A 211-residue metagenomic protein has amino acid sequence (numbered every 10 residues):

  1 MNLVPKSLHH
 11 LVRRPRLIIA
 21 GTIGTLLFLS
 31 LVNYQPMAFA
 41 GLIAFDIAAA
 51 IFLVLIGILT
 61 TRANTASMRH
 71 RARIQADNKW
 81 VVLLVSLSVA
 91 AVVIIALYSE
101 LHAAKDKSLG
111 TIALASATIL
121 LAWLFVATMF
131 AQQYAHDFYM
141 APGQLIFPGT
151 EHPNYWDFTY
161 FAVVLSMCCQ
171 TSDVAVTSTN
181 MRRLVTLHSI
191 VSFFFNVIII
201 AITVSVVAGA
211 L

Functional and structural regions predicted by a protein language model:
H10-N33: The first (N-terminal) embedded transmembrane alpha-helix
M37-V54: Loop-to-helix transition at the N-terminal end of transmembrane alpha-helices
F52-T65, T128-Y139: Membrane-water interface of transmembrane alpha-helices
M68-S86: Juxtamembrane helix-capping/reentrant segments at transmembrane boundaries
A90-T111, L165-R182: Alpha-helical transmembrane segments and their membrane-interface junctions in multi-pass membrane proteins
E100-I146, T150: Membrane-proximal helix-loop-helix units in multi-pass membrane proteins
D137-F138, G143-S178: Membrane-proximal soluble regions of multi-pass membrane proteins
D157-V164, V176-L211: Pore domain of cation channels
